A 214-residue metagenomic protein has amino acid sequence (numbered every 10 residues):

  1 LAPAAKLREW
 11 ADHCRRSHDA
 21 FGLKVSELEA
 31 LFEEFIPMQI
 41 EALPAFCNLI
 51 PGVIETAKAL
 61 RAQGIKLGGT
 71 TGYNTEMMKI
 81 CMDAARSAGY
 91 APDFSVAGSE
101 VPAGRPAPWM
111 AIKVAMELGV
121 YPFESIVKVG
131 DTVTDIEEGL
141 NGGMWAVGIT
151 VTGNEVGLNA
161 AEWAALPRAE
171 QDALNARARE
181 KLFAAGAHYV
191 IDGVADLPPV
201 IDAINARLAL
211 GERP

Functional and structural regions predicted by a protein language model:
L1-R8, F32, I36, T75 (+2 more regions): An amphipathic alpha-helix signature
A5-E55, Q63: Metal-dependent phosphoesterase signature
I54, K58-A62, N74-P214: Asp-based, Mg2+/Mn2+-dependent phosphohydrolase catalytic module
